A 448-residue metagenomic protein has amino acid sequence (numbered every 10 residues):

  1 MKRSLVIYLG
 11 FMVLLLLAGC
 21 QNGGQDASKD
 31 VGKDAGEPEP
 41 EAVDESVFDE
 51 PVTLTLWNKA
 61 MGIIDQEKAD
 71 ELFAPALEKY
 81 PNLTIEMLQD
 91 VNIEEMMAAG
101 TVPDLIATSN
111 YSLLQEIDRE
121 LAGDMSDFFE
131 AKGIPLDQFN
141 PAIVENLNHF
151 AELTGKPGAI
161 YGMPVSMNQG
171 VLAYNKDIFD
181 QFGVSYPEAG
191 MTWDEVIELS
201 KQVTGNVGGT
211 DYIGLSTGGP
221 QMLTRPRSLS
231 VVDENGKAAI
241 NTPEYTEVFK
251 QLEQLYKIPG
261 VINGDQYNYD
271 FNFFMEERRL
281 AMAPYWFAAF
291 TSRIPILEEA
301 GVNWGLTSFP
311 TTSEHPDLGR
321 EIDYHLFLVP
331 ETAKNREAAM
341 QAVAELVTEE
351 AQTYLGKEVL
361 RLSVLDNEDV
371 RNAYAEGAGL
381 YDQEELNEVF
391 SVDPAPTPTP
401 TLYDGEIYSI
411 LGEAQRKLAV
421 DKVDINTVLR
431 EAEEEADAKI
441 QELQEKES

Functional and structural regions predicted by a protein language model:
L16-G19: C-terminal motif of bacterial Sec signal peptides marking the signal peptidase cleavage site
Q21-G23: Bacterial signal peptide processing site
E39-E41, L113-Q169, T307: Hinge/lid segment of periplasmic solute-binding proteins
E41, V47-I63, L83-L88, L105 (+1 more regions): Short, well-ordered beta-strand elements
L72-A142, Q181, F274, R278-M282 (+1 more regions): Extracytoplasmic "Venus flytrap"/periplasmic binding protein-like
E152-V165, G170, D180, D194-A239 (+2 more regions): Extracytoplasmic/periplasmic solute-binding protein
L199-S200, K237-Q266: Glycine-centered hinge/linker elements that transmit conformational signals in sensory and ligand-binding systems
T291-E299, S313-E413, E447: C-terminal lobe and pocket-closing loops of periplasmic/extracytoplasmic Venus-flytrap solute-binding proteins
